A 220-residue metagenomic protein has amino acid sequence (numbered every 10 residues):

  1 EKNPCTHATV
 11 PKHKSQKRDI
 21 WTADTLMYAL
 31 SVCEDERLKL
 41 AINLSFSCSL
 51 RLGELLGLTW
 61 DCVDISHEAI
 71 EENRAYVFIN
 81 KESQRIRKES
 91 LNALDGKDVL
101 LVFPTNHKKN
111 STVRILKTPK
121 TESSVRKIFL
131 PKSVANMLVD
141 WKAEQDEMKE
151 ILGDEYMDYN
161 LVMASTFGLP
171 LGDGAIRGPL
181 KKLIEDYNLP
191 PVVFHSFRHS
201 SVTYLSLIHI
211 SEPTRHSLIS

Functional and structural regions predicted by a protein language model:
K2: Acidic, metal-dependent phosphodiester-chemistry machinery of nucleic-acid enzymes
T6-W60, I70-R74, S123-V125, E155-M157: Basic, Lys/Arg- and aromatic-enriched nucleic-acid-binding interface segment
P11, T112-T121, Y159-A164, E185-D186: Short glycine/proline-rich turn/loop motifs
T25, L58-E147: Conserved tyrosine-mediated DNA breakage-rejoining catalytic core shared by Y-recombinases
Y28-S31, C48, I128, K142-S211: Short, basic (Lys/Arg/His-rich) helix/loop patches that form interaction surfaces in the mid-to-C-terminal regions
K39-A41, H67, I79, R87-L91 (+5 more regions): Extended hydrophobic-aromatic, low-complexity segments
I208-E212, H216-S220: Single conserved hydrophobic/aromatic residue that forms the stacking wall/gate of nucleotide- or nucleobase-binding
